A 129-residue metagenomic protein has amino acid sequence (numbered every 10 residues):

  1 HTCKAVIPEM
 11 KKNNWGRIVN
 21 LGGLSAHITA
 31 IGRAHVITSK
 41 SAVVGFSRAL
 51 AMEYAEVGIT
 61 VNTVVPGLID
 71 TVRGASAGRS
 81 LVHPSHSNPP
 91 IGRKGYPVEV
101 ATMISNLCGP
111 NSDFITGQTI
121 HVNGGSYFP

Functional and structural regions predicted by a protein language model:
C3, S39, S47: Active-site helix of classical SDR
P8, M52-E56, D113: Alpha-helical segment proximal to the catalytic Tyr-Lys
H27, I31, V44, V61 (+1 more regions): Short, flexible catalytic-loop segment of classical short-chain dehydrogenase/reductase
I28, S105, T116-P129: Short C-terminal tail/terminal secondary-structure segment of NAD(P)H-dependent dehydrogenase/reductase domains
I28-A34, E56-V57, G92, P110: Active-site loop immediately N-terminal to the catalytic Tyr-X3-Lys motif of short-chain dehydrogenase/reductase
T29-T38, A49, A77: Active-site loop-to-helix junction immediately N-terminal to the catalytic Tyr of the SDR YXXXK motif in Rossmann-fold
E56, P66-P89: A glycine/serine/threonine-rich, flexible loop-to-helix segment that serves as the NAD(P) cofactor-binding "lid"
P89-V100: A conserved structural motif in NAD(P)-dependent oxidoreductases
